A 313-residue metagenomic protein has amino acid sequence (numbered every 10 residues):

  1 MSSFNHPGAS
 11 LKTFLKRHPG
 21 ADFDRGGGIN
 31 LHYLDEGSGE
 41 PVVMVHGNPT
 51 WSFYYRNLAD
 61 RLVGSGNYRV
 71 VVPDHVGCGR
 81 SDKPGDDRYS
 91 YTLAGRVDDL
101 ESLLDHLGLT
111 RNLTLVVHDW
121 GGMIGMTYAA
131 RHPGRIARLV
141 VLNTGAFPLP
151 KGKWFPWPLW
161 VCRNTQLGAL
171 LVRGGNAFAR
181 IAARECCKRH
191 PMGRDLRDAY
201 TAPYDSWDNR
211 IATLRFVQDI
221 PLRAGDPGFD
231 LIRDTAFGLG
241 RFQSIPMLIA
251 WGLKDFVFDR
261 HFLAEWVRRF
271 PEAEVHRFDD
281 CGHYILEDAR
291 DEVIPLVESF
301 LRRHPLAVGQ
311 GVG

Functional and structural regions predicted by a protein language model:
S2-R25, I29-L34, F53-Y54, V71 (+5 more regions): Flexible "cap/lid" subdomain of the alpha/beta-hydrolase fold that forms the substrate-access gate
I29, S38-G39, C281: A generic "binding-loop/recognition-motif" signal
L34-K83: Conserved HGGG/HGGXW glycine-rich cap/lid loop of the alpha/beta-hydrolase fold
H46, L58, I245-L248, C281: Domain-wide signal for the mature, well-folded portions of proteins, strongly enriched in nucleus-encoded organellar
C281-R290, I294: Catalytic histidine-centered segment of alpha/beta-hydrolase-like enzymes
H304-G313: Alpha/beta-hydrolase-fold serine-hydrolase catalytic core, especially in secreted/extracellular enzymes
